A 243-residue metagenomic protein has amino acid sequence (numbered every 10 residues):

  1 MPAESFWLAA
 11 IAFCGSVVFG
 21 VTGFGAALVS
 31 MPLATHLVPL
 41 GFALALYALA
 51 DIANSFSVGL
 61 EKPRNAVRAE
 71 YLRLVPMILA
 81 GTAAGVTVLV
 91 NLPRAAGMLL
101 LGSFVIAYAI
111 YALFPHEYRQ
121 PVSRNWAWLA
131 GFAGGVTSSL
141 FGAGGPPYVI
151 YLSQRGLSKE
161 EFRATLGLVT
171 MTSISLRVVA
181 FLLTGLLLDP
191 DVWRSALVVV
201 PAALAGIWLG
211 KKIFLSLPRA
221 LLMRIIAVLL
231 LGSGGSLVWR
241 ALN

Functional and structural regions predicted by a protein language model:
S5, A48, L101-V105, A109 (+4 more regions): Residues within membrane-spanning alpha-helices of integral membrane proteins, especially the hydrophobic core/packing
S5-L72, G131, G135, G145-V200: Small-residue-rich hydrophobic segments that form or flank transmembrane alpha-helices in multi-pass membrane proteins
S16-G20, S55, I78, T82-V86 (+6 more regions): Transmembrane alpha-helical segments of multi-pass membrane transport proteins and ion-pumping complexes
H36-G41, M77-T87, Y108, A127-L140 (+2 more regions): Small-residue-rich segments of transmembrane alpha-helices in multi-pass membrane proteins, especially helix faces
G41-L44, A95-M98, N125, E160 (+1 more regions): Residues that define the loop-to-transmembrane-helix transition and helix capping in multi-pass membrane transporters
S55-A66, V86, N91, M98-R124 (+2 more regions): Transmembrane helix exit motif
T87-A95, F181-R194, R240-N243: Membrane-interface helix termini and inter-helical loops of multi-pass transporters
W208-L231: Interfacial loop-to-transmembrane junctions
